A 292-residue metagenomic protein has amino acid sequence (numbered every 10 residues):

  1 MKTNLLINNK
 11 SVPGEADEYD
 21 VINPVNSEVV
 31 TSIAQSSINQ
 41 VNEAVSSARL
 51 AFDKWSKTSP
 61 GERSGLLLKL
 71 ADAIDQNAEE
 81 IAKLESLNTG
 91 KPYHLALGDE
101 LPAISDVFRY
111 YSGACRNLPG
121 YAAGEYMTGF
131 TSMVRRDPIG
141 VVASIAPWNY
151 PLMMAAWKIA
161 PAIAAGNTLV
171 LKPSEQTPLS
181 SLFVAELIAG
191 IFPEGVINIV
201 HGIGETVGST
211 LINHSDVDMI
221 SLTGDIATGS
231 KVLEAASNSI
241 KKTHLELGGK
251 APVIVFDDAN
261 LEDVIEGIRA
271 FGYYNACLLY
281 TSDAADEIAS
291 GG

Functional and structural regions predicted by a protein language model:
M1-F130: N-terminal Rossmann-like NAD(P)+-binding subdomain of aldehyde/semialdehyde dehydrogenases
S27, R63, E85, G166 (+4 more regions): Residue-level signal for inorganic ion chemistry
F108, S181-V184, I188, L211 (+3 more regions): Hydrophobic packing residues within well-ordered alpha-helices of enzyme cores
Y121-G195, D218: Conserved small-residue-rich beta-alpha loop and adjacent elements that most often cradle the phosphate/pyrophosphate
S132, V200-V217: A structured beta-alpha segment of the ubiquitous adenosine-cofactor-binding alpha/beta core
I159-A160, G208, G229: Generic hydrophobic/aromatic pocket-lining and core-packing "Φ" positions
A227-S290: ALDH superfamily catalytic-core signature
